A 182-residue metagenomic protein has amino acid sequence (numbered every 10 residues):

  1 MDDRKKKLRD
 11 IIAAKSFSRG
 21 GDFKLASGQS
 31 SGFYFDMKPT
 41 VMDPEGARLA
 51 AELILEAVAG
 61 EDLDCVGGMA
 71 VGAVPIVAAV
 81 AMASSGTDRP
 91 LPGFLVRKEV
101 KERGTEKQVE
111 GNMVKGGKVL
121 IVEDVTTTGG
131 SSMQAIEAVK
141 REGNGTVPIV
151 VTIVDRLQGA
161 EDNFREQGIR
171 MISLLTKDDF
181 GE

Functional and structural regions predicted by a protein language model:
M1-V122, T126, G130-E182: PRPP-associated nucleotide enzymes
